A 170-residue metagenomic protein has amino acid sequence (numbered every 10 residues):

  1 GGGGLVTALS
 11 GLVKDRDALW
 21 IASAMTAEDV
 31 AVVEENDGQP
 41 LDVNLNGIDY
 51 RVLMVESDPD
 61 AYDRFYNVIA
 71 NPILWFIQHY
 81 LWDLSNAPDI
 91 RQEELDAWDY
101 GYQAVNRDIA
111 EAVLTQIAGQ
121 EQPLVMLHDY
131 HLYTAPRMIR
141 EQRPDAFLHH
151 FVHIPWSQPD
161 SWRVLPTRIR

Functional and structural regions predicted by a protein language model:
G1-R64, L148-H149, S161-I169: N-terminal low-complexity, Ser/Thr- and acidic-residue-enriched intrinsically disordered segments
K14, L114-A118, P144: Residue-level signal for alpha-helix termini/capping positions
E56-L124: Conserved nucleotide-sugar donor-binding subdomain of glycosyltransferases
Y100-A104, S157-V164: Short, flexible loop segments at the rims of nucleotide/cofactor-binding pockets, characterized by
V125, E141-W156: Active-site proximal beta-strand in glycosyltransferases
D129-L132: Short His-centered aromatic/hydrophobic patch
A135-I139: A short acidic, amphipathic alpha-helical/loop segment
R140-E141, L165: Hydrophobic alpha-helical membrane context
